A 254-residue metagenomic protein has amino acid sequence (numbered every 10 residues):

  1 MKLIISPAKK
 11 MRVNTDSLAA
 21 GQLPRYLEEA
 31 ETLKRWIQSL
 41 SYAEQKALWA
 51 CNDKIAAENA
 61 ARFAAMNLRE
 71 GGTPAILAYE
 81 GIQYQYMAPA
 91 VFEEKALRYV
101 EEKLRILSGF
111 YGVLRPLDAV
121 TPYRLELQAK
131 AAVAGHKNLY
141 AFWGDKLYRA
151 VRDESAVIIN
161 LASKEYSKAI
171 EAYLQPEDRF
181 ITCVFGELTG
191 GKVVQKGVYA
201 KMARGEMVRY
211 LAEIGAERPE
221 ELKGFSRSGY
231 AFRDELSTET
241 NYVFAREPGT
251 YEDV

Functional and structural regions predicted by a protein language model:
M1, A19-A20, Y251-V254: N-terminal targeting and processing segments of secreted/endomembrane and organelle-targeted proteins
M1-I4, L68-A75, Y111-P116, Y173-E177: Short, functional N-terminal and low-complexity linear motifs
K2-S6, V157-N160: Short hydrophobic beta-strand segments
I4-V91: Active-site helix-to-loop segments that bind/position phosphate- or nucleotide-bearing substrates and donors across
P89-E239, V243-V254: Internal, well-folded beta-alpha domain core
